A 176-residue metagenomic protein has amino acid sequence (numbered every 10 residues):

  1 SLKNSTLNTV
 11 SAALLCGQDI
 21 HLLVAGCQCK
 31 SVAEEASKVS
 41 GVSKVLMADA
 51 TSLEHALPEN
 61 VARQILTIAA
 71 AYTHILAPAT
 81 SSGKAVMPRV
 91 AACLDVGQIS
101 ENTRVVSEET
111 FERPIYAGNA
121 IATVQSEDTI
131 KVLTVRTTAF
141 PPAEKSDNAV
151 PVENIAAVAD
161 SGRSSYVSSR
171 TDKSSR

Functional and structural regions predicted by a protein language model:
S1-R176: N-terminal glycine-rich FAD/FM-binding segment characteristic of electron-transfer flavoproteins
